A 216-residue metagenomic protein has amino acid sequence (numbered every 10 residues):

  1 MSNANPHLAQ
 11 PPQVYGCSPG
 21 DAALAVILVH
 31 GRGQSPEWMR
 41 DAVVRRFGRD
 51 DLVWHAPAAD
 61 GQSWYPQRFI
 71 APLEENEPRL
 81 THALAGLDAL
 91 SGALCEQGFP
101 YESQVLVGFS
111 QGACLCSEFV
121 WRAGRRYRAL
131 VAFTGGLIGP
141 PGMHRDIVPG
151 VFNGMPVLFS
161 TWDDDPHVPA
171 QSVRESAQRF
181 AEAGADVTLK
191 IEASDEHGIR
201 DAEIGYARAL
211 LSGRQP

Functional and structural regions predicted by a protein language model:
N3-S103: Serine-hydrolase catalytic machinery in alpha/beta-hydrolase-like enzymes
M39-V43, H144-R145, P169-R179: Short alpha-helix in the alpha/beta-hydrolase fold that links the catalytic acid
P57-D60, V131-G139: Active-site nucleophile loop of the alpha/beta-hydrolase fold
V107-G112, C116: Gly/Ala-rich beta-loop-alpha elbow adjacent to hydrolase catalytic centers
E118-A129, G136: Conserved hydrolase catalytic core segment
L158-T161, D165: Short beta-strand/loop motif that positions the catalytic acidic residue of the alpha/beta-hydrolase fold
Q171-P216: C-terminal catalytic histidine-bearing segment of alpha/beta-hydrolase fold enzymes
